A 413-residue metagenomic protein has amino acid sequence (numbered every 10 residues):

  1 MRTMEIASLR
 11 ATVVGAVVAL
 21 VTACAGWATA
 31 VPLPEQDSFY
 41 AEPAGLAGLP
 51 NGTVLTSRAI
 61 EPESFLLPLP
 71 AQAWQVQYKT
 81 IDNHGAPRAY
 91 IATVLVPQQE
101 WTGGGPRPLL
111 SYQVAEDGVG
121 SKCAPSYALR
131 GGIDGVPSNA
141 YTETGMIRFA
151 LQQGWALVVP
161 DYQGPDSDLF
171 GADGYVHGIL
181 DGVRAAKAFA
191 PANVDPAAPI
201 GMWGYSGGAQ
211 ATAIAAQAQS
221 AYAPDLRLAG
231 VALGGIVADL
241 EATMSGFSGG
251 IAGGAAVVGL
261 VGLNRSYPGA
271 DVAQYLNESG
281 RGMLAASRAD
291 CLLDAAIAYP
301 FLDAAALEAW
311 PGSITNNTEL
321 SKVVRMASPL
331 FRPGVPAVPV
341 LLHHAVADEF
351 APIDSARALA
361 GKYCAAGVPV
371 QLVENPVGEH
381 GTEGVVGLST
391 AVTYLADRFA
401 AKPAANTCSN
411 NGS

Functional and structural regions predicted by a protein language model:
M1-A30: Secretory targeting and sorting signals
W27-W101: Catalytic-loop region of hydrolases
A44-A47, G234-P333: Accessory cap/linker subdomain of secreted extracellular hydrolases
D82-F149, D161-Q163: Short, surface-exposed "cap/lid" segments of acyl-processing enzymes
T142-G145, L169-P191: Alpha/beta-hydrolase active-site loop
R184-A255: Primarily recognizes the serine-hydrolase "nucleophile elbow" in alpha/beta-hydrolase and SGNH/GDSL folds
T315-N317, S321-V324, L330, F350 (+1 more regions): C-terminal catalytic histidine-bearing segment of alpha/beta-hydrolase fold enzymes
P336, L341-D348: Short beta-strand/loop motif that positions the catalytic acidic residue of the alpha/beta-hydrolase fold
